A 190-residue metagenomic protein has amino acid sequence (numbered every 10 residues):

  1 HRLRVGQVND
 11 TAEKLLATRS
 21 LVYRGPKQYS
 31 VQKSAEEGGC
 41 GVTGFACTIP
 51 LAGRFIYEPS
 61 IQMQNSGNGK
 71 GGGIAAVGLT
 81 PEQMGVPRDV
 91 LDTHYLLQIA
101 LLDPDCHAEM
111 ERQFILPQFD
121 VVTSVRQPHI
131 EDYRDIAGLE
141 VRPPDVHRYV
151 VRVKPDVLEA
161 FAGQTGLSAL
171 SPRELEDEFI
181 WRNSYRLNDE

Functional and structural regions predicted by a protein language model:
H1-E190: N-terminal segments that mediate ammonia production and transfer in glutamine-dependent amidotransferase systems
